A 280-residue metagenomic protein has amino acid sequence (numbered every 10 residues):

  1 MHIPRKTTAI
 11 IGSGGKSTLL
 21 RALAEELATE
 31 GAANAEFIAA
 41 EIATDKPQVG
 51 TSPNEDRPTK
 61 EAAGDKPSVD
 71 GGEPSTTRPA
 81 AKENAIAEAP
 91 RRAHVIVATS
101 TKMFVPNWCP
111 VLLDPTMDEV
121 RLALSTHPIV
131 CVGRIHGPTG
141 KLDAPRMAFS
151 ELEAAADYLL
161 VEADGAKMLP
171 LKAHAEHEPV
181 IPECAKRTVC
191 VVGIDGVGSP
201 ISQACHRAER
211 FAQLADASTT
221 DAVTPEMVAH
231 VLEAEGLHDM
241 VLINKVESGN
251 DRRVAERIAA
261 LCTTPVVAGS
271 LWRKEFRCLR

Functional and structural regions predicted by a protein language model:
H2-L27: Walker A (P-loop) phosphate-binding motif
E26-E36, A40, E88-C131: N-terminal phosphate/diphosphate-binding loop that engages ATP/GTP or pyrophosphate donors across diverse enzyme folds
A28-R92: Intrinsically disordered, low-complexity terminal tails and inter-domain linkers enriched for S/T/G/P/D/E
V111, E119-E151, S202: P-loop/Walker-type NTP enzyme "switch/lid" segment
G137-A173: Phosphate-binding/switch loop-helix module in NTP-utilizing enzymes
E178-D195: Inter-motif core of Ras-like GTPase G domains
I194, M240-D251, G269-K274: G-domain G4 guanine-recognition motif of GTPases
A208-F211, D216-H238, L242-V246, V254: Conserved C-terminal guanine-recognition region of P-loop GTPase G domains, centered on the G4
